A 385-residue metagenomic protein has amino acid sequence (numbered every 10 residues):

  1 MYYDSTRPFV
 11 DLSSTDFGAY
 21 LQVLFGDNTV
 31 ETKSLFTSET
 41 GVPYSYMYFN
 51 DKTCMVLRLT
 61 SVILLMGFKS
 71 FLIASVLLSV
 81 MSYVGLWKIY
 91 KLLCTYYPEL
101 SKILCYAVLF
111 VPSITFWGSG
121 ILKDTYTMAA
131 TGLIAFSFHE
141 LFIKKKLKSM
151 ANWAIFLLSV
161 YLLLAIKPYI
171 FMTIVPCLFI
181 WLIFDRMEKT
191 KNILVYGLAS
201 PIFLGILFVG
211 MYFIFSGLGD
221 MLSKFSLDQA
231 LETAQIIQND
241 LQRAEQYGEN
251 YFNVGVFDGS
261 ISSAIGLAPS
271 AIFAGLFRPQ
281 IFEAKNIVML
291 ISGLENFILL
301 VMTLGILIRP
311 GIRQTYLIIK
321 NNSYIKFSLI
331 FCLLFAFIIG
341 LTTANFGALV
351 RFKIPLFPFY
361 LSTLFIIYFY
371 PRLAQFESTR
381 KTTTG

Functional and structural regions predicted by a protein language model:
M1-G41: Extracytoplasmic loop-helix module adjacent to an early transmembrane segment
K33-L77, P279-A284: Juxtamembrane segments of multi-pass membrane glycosylation machinery that transfer sugars from lipid-linked donors
T60-V62, A74-Y96, V301-L304: Transmembrane-helix motifs of polytopic, lipid-linked glycan transferases
F68, I89-F110: Transmembrane-helix signature of polytopic, membrane-embedded enzymes that assemble or transfer cell-envelope glycans
T95, K145-A151, K285, M289 (+1 more regions): Membrane-interface helix-loop-helix junctions at transmembrane boundaries of multi-pass membrane enzymes, predominantly
G120-T127: Short acidic/glycine- and proline-prone juxtamembrane loop motifs at membrane-interface regions of multi-pass membrane
I155, V160-E295: Alpha-helical transmembrane segments and terminal signal-anchor/GPI-anchor hydrophobic tails, characterized by long
A271, G275-Q280, S292-I318: Hydrophobic, aromatic-rich transmembrane alpha-helices and their immediate juxtamembrane boundary segments
